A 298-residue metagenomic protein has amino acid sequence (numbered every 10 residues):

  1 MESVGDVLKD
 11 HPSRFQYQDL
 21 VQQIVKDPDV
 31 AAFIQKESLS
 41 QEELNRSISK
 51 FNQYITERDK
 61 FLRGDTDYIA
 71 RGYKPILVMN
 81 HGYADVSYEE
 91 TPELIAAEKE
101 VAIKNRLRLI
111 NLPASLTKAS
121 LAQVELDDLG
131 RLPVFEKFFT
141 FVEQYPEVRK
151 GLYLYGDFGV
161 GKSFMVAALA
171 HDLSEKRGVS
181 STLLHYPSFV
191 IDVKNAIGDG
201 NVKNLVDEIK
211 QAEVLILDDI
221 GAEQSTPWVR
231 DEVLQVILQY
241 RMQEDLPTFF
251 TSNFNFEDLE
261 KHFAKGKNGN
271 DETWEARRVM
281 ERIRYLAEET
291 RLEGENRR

Functional and structural regions predicted by a protein language model:
M1-I48: Intrinsically disordered, low-complexity N-terminal extensions of AAA+/P-loop NTPases that precede the structured
K50-Q53, Q224-R298: Replace "adjacent to P-loop NTPase cores in ATP/GTP-dependent enzymes" with "adjacent to NTP-binding cores
I55-L112: Interdomain "pre-motor" coupling segment immediately N-terminal to P-loop NTPase/helicase cores
A114-V148: N-terminal pre-Walker A segment at the start of P-loop NTPase domains
V148-A167: Walker A/P-loop nucleotide-binding motif
A170-T182: Post-Walker A helix-loop "phosphate-sensing" segment adjacent to the P-loop in P-loop NTPases
L183, I216-D218, P247-N253: Structural recognition of the conserved hydrophobic beta-strand(s) that form the central parallel beta-sheet of P-loop
K194-L246: Conserved nucleotide-sensing/catalytic segment adjacent to the nucleotide-binding pocket in NTP-handling enzymes
